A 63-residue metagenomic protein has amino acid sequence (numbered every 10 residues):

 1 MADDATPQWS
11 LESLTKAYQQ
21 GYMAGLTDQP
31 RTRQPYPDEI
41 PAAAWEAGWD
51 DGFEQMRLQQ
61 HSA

Functional and structural regions predicted by a protein language model:
M1-A63: Intrinsic-disorder/low-complexity detector
